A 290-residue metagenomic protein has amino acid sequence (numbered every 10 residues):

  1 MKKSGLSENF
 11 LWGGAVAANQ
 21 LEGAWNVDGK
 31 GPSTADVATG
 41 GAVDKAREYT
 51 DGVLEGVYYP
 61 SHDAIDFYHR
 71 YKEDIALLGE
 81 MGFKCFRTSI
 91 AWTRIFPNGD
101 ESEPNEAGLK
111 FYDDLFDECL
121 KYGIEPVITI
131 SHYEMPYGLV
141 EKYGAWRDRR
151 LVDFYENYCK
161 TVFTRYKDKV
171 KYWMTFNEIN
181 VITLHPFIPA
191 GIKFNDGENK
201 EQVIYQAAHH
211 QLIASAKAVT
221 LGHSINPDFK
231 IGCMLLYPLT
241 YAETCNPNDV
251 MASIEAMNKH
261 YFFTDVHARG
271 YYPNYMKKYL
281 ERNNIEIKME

Functional and structural regions predicted by a protein language model:
M1-T50, L54-E55, G99-D100, L109-E290: Active-site region of glycoside hydrolase catalytic domains
G56-H69, R147-R149: Active-site mouth loops of central-metabolism enzymes
H62-I65, H69, E103, Q202 (+1 more regions): Short, solvent-exposed segments of well-ordered alpha helices
D63-A76, G108: Internal amphipathic alpha-helical repeat/solenoid segments
R70-A91, E125: Catalytic domains of carbohydrate-active enzymes, especially glycoside hydrolases
K84, T93-I95, Y133-M135: A short acidic, glycine/proline-enriched capping/turn motif at secondary-structure boundaries, especially helix N-cap
I90-P104: Glycine-rich, proline-tolerant flexible connector loops at the mouths of alpha/beta enzymes
